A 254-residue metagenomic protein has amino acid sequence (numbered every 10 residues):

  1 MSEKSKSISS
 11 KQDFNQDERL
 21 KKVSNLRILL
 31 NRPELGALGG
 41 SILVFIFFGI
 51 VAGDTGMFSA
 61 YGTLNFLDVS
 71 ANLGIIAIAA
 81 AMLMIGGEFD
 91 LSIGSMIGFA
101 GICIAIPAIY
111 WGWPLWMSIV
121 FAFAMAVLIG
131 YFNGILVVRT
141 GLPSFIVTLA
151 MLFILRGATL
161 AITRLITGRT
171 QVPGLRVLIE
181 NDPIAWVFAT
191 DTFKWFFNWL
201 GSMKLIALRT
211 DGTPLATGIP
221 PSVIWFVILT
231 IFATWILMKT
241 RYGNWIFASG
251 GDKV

Functional and structural regions predicted by a protein language model:
M1-L35, I42: Transmembrane alpha-helical segments of polytopic membrane transport and secretion proteins
L26-E34, F58-D68, G112-M117, M203-I224: Interfacial loop-to-helix junctions that mark the boundaries of transmembrane helices in multi-pass membrane
L35-G39, F66, S95-F99, W116-A124 (+2 more regions): Hydrophobic alpha-helical transmembrane segments
A37-G49, A80, F123, L155-T159 (+1 more regions): Hydrophobic core segments of alpha-helical transmembrane domains in multi-pass membrane transport and ion-translocation
V44-D54, S59-W111, L115, I135-L142: Single transmembrane alpha-helix segments in multi-pass membrane proteins
Y61-G62, F232-V254: Membrane-helix/interface signature in polytopic inner-membrane proteins
G112-F153: Alpha-helical transmembrane segments within multi-pass membrane transporters and channels
T148, L152-T240: Transmembrane helix-bundle core of multi-pass membrane transporters and related energy-transducing complexes
